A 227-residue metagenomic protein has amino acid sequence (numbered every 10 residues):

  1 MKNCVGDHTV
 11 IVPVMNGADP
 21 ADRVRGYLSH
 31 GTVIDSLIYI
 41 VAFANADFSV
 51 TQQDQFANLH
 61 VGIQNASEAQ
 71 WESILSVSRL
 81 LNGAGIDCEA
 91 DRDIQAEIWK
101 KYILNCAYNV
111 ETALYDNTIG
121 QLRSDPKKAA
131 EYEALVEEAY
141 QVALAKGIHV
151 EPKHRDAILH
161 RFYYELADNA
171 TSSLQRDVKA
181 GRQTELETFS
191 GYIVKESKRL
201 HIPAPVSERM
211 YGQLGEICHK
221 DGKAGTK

Functional and structural regions predicted by a protein language model:
M1-S49: Rossmann-like NAD(P)(H) cofactor-binding subdomain of soluble oxidoreductases
K2, N82-G83, E133-K227: NAD(P)-dependent Rossmann-like dehydrogenase/reductase catalytic/cofactor-binding core
N3-G6, Y27-T32, D47-K153: Internal alpha-helical scaffold of NAD(P)-dependent oxidoreductase catalytic cores
A18, I63, R182: Gly/Ser/Thr-rich helix-start
D19-A21, F43, I98, H160 (+1 more regions): Generic structural signal for helix capping and beta-alpha/helix-loop junctions
A44, L114-Y115, C218-G222: Short amphipathic alpha-helical interaction/hinge segments
